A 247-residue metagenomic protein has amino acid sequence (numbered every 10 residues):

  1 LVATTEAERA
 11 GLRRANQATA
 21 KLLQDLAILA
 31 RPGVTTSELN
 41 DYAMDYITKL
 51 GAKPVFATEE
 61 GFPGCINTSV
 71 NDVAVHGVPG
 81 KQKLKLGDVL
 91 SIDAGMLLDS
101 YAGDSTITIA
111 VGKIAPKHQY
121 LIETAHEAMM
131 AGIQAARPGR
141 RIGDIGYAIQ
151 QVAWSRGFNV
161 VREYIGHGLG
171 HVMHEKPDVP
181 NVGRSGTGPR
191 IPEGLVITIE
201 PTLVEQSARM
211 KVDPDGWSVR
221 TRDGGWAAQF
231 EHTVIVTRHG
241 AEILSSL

Functional and structural regions predicted by a protein language model:
L1-L247: Active-site neighborhoods and metal-handling regions in enzymes and metal-associated proteins
